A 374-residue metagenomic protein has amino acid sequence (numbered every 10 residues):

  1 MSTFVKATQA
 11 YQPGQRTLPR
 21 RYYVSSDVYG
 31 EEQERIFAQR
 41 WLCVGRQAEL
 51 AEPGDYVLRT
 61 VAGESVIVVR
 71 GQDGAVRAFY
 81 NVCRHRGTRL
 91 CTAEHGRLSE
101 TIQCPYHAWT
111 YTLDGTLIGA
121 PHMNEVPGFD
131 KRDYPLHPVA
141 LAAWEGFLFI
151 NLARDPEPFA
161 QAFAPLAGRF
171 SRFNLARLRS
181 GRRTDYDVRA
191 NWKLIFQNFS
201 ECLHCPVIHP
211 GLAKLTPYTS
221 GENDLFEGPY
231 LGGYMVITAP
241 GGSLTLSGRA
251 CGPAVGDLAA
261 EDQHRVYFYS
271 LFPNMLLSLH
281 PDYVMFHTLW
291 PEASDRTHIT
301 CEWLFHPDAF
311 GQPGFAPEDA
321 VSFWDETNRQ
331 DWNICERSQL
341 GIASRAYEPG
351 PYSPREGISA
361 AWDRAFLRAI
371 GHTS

Functional and structural regions predicted by a protein language model:
M1-F4, Q15-R16, R179, H372-T373: Non-catalytic, topology-defining segments of multipass membrane proteins
M1-T8, S322: General detector of N-terminal leader/presequence modules that precede the first folded domain
K6-R20, A176: Short, contiguous pre-domain boundary segments
L18, Y22-V61: Non-catalytic accessory segments flanking enzyme active sites
E32, E64-V66, T373: Soluble FAD-dependent oxygen oxidases
Q39-A51, A120-N124, Y269-P273: Short Pro/Gly-enriched beta-strand edge/turn motifs at strand-loop
E49-R154, P158-G168: Rieske [2Fe-2S] iron-sulfur-binding domain
A75, N81, A142, F147-S374: C-terminal catalytic domain of Rieske-type non-heme iron oxygenases
